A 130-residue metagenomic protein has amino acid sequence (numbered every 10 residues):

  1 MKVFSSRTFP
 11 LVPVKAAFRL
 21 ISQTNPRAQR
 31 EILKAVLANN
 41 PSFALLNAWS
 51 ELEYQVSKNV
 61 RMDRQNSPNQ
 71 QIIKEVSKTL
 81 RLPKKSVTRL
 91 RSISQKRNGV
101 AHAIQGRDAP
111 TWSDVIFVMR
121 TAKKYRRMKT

Functional and structural regions predicted by a protein language model:
K2-T79, K85-Q95: Amphipathic alpha-helical interface elements
K78-T130: Charge-enriched, short contiguous segments at helix-coil
